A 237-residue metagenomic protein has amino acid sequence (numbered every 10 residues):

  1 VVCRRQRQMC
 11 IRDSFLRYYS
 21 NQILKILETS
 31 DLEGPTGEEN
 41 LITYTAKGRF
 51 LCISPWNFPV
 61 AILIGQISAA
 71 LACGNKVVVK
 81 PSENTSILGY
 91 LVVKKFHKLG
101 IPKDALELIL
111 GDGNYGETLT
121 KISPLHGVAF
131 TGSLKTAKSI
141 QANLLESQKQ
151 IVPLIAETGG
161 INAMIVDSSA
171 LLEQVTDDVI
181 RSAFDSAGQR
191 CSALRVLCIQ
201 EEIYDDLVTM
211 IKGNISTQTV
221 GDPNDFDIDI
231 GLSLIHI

Functional and structural regions predicted by a protein language model:
V1, A69-L71, L88, L119 (+1 more regions): Hydrophobic/aromatic ligand-binding patch that stacks against planar heteroaromatic rings of cofactors or nucleotides
V1-I11, I235-H236: Single conserved hydrophobic/aromatic residue that forms the stacking wall/gate of nucleotide- or nucleobase-binding
R17-D31, S216-G221: Proline-centered turn/helix-capping motifs that create local helix->coil transitions or kinks
Q22, I53, D112, T131: Conserved residues at the C-terminal ends of beta-strands
T29-K103, G159, E173: Conserved small-residue-rich beta-alpha loop and adjacent elements that most often cradle the phosphate/pyrophosphate
E33-G37, G111-Y115, T136: Short acidic loop-to-helix transition motifs that present clustered carboxylates
N40, E107-A129: A structured beta-alpha segment of the ubiquitous adenosine-cofactor-binding alpha/beta core
K95-P102, I122, G127, L134-I235: ALDH superfamily catalytic-core signature
